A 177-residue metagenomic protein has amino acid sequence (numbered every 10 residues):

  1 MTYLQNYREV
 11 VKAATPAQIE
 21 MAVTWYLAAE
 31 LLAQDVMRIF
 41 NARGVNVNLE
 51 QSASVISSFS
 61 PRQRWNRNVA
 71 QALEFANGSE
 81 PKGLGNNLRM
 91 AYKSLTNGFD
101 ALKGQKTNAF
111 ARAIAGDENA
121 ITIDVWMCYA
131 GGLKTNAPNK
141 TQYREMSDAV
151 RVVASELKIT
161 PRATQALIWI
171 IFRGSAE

Functional and structural regions predicted by a protein language model:
M1-E177: HhH-family (HhH-GPD) DNA N-glycosylase catalytic core used in base-excision repair
